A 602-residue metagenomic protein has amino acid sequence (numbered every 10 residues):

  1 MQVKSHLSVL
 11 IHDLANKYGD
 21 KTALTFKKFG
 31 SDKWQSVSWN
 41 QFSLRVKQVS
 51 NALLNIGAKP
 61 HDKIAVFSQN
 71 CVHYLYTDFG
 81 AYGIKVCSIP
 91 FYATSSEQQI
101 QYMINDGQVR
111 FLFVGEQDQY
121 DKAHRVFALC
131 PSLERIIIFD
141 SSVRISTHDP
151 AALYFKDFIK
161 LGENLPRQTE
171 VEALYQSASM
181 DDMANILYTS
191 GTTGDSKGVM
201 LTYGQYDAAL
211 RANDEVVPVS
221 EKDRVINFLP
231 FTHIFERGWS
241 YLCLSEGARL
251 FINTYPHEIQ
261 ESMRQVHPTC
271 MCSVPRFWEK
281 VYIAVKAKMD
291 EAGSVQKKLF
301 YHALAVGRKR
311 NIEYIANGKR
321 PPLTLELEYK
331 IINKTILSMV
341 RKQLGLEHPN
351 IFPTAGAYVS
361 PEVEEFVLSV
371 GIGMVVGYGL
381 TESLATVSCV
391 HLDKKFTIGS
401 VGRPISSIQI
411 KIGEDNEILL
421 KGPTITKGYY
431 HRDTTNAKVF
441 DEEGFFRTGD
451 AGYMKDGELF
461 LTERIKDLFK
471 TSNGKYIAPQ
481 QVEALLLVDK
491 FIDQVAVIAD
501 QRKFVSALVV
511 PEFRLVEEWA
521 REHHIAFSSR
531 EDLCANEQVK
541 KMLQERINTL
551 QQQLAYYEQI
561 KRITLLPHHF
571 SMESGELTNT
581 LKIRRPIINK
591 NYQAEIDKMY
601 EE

Functional and structural regions predicted by a protein language model:
L10-I11, I56, G83-L161, M542 (+1 more regions): Structural core segment of the AMP-binding/adenylate-forming
G19-T22, I137-I138, I159-Y188, D195 (+1 more regions): Conserved pre-ATP/AMP-binding loop-to-beta segment of ANL
L24-C71, L75-F79, S96-Q101, Y154-E163 (+1 more regions): Conserved AMP-binding/adenylate-forming core of the ANL superfamily
S36-W39, A184-L210: Conserved AMP-binding A3 loop
K47-Q48, M180, V199-S220, F228 (+1 more regions): Conserved structural elements of the adenylate-forming
D207-R224, F231-K334, H348: Conserved AMP-binding/adenylation subdomain of ANL enzymes
P404-T471, V488: Conserved ATP-binding/catalytic segment of the ANL
F469, Q494-V497, K503, W519 (+2 more regions): Conserved C-terminal "lid"/linker of ANL adenylate-forming enzymes
